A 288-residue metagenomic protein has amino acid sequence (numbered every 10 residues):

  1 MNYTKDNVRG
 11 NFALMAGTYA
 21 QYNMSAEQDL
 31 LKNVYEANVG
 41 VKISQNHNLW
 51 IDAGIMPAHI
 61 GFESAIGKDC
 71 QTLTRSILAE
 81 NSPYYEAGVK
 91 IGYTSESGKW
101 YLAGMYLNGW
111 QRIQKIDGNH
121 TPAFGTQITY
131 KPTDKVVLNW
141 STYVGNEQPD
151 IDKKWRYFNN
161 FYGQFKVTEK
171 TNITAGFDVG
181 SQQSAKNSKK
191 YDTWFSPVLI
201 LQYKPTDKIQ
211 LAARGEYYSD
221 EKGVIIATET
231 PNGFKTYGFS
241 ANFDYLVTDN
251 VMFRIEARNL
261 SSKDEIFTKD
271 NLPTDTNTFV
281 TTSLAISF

Functional and structural regions predicted by a protein language model:
M1-Q111, H120, T129-V136, I200-Y203 (+2 more regions): Outer membrane beta-barrel
S25-L30, V41, S64, V136-F288: Outer-membrane beta-barrel pore domains
E36-N38, R75-E80, D117-G118, Q127-K131 (+3 more regions): Glycine-rich loops and low-complexity Gly/Arg-rich segments that provide flexible linkers or classic glycine-based
P83, I116-A123, P132, I151-F158: Short, contiguous, pocket-lining structural segments that sit at or immediately flank catalytic/ligand-binding sites
E86-G88, G125, N160: Short glycine-rich loop/turn motifs
Q111-R112, E147: Active-site environment of divalent metal-dependent phosphoester hydrolases
